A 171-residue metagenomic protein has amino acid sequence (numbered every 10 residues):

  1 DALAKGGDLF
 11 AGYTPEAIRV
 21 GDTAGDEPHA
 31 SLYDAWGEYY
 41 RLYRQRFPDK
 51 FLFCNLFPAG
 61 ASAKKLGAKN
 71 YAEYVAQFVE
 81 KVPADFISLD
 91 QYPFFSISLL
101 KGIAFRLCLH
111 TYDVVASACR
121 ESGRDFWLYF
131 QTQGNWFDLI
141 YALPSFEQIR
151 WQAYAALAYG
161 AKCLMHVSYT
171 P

Functional and structural regions predicted by a protein language model:
D1-P171: Glycan-processing catalytic domains of CAZymes
